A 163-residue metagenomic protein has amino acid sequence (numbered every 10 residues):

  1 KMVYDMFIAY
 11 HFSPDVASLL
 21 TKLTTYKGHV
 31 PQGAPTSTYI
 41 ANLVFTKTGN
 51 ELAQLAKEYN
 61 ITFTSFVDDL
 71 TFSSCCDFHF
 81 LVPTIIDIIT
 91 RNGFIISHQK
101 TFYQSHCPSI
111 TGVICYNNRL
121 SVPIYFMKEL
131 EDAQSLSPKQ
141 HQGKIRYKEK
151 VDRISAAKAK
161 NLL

Functional and structural regions predicted by a protein language model:
K1-A34, L43-Q54, C75-L163: Right-hand nucleic-acid polymerase module
G33, S37, E58-S74: Catalytic palm active-site di-aspartate
